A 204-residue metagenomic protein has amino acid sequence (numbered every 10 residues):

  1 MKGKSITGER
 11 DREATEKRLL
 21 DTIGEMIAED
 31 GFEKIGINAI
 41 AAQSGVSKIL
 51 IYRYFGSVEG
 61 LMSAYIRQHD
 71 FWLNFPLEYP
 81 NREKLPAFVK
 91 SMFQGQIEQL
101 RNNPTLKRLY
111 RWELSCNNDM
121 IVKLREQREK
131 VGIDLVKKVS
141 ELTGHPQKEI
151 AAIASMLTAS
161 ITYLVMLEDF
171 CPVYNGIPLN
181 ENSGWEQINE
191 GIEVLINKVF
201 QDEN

Functional and structural regions predicted by a protein language model:
M1-A14, N204: N-terminal intrinsically disordered/low-complexity leader segments
R18, T22-G60, A64: Helix-turn-helix
S63-M92, G132-K138: Amphipathic alpha-helical linker/stalk segments
I66, L100-V122, E168-N175: Amphipathic alpha-helical segments used for helix-helix packing
Q68, W72, Q99, N103 (+4 more regions): Phosphate/oxyanion-binding loops and surfaces in catalytic or ligand/nucleic-acid-binding neighborhoods
L73-E78, N118-G144, A151-A152, W185-E190: Amphipathic alpha-helical packing segments from all-alpha helical-bundle domains
L77-L106, L142-L157: Hydrophobic alpha-helical connector segments
V139-E193: Hydrophobic/aromatic-rich alpha-helical bundle segments in the mid-to-C-terminal region
